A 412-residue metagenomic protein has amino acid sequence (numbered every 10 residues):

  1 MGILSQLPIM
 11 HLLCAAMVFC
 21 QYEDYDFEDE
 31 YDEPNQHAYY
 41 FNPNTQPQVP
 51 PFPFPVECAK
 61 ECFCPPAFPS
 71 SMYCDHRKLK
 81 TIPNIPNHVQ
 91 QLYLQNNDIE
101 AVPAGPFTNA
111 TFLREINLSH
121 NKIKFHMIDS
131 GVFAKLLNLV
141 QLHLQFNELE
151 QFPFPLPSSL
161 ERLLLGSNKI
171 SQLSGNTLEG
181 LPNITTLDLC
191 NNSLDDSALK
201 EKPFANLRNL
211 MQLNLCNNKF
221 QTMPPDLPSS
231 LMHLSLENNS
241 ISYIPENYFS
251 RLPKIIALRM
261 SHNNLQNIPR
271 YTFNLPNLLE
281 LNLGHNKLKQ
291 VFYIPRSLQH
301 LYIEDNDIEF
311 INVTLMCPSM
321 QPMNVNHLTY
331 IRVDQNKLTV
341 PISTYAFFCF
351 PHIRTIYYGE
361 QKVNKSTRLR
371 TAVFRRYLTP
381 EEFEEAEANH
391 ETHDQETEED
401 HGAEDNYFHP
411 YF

Functional and structural regions predicted by a protein language model:
M1-S71, D75-H76, H88, D98 (+1 more regions): Terminal targeting and flexible regions in eukaryotic proteins, enriched in but not limited to LRR-containing proteins
P66-E115, S119-I123: LRR N-terminal entry segment and analogous cap-like coil->beta motifs
M72, L92-L94, I116-L118, L139-L144 (+9 more regions): Conserved hydrophobic beta-strand positions in leucine-rich repeat
R77, N97, N121, L144-N147 (+8 more regions): Consensus "Asn ladder" position of solenoid repeat domains
K80, E100, K124-H126, E150 (+9 more regions): Leucine-rich repeat
G105-N109, M127-K135, P153-S159, G175-L181 (+7 more regions): A structural signal for leucine-rich repeat
L194, L199, R270, N274-D394: Leucine-rich repeat domain C-terminal region
